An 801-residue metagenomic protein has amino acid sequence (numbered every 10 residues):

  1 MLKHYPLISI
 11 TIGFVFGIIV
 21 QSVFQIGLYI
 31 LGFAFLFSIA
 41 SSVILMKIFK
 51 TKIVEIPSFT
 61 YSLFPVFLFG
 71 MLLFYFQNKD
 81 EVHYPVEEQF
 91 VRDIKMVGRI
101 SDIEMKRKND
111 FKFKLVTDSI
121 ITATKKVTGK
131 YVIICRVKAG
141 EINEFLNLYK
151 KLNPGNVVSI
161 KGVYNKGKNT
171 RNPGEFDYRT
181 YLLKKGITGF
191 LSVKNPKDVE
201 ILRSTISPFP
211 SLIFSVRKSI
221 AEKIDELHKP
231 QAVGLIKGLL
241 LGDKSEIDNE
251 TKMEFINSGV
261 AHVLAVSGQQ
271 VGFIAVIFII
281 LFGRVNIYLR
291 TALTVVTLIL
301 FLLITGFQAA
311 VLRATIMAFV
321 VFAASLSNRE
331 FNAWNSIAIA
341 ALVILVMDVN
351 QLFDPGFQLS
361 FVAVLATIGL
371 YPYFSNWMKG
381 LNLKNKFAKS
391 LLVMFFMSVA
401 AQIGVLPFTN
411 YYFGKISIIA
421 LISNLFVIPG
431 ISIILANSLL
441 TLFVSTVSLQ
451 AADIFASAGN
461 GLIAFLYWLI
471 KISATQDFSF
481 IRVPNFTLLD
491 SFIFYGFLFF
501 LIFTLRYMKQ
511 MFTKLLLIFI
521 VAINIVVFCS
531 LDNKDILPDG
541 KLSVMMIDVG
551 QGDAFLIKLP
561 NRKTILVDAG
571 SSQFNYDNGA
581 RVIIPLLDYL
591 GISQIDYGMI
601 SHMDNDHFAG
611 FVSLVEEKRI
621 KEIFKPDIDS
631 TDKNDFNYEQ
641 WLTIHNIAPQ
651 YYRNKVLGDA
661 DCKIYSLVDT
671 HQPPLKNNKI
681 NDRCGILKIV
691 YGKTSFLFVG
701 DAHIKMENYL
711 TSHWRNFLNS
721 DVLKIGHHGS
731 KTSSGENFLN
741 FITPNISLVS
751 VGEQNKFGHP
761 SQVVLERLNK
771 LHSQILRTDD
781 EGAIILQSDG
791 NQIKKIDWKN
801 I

Functional and structural regions predicted by a protein language model:
M1-V86, V91, P154, R313 (+2 more regions): N-terminal leader/targeting segments
L2, I12, I160, G167-R171 (+11 more regions): Aromatic-rich juxtamembrane segments at the membrane interface
L2-Y5, S9, G17, I48-F49 (+11 more regions): Hydrophobic alpha-helical transmembrane segments in multi-pass membrane proteins
H4, I8, T60-Y61, L312 (+6 more regions): Alpha-helical transmembrane segments of integral membrane proteins, emphasizing hydrophobic/aromatic residues
Y29-I39, L359-S360, N424-I428, T487-F492: Alpha-helical transmembrane segments of polytopic membrane proteins
I53-V54, Y61, P65-H262, R581-L590 (+4 more regions): Membrane-interface helix/helix-cap signal primarily in integral membrane proteins
F111, N147-K150, P154-V157, K161-V163 (+5 more regions): Non-globular, low-confidence helical/coil segments that flank catalytic cores
F209-I224, H228, L235, D243 (+13 more regions): Hydrophobic alpha-helical segments of integral membrane proteins, encompassing both true transmembrane helices
